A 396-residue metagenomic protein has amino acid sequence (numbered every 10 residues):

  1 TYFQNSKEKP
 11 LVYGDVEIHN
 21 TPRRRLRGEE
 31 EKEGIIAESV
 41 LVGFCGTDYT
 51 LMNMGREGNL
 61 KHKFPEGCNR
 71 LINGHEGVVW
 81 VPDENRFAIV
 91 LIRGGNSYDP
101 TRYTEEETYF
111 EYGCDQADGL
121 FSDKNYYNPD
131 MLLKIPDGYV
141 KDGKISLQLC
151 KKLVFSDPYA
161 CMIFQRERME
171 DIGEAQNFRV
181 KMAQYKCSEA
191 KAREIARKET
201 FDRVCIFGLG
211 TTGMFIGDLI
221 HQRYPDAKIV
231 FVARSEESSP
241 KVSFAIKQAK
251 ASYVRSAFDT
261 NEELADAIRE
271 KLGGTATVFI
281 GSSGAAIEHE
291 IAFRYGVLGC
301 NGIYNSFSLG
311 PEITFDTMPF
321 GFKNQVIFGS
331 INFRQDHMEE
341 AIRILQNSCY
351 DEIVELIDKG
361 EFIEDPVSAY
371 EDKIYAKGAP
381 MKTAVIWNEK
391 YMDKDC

Functional and structural regions predicted by a protein language model:
R24-G43, R56-R102, D118-G119, M131 (+1 more regions): Glycine-rich beta-strand-centered segment in the early N-terminal region that forms part of a ligand/cofactor-binding
E33, G173, E262-D266, G274 (+2 more regions): C-terminal hydrophobic helical "lid"/dimerization subdomain of Rossmann-like NAD(P)H-dependent oxidoreductases
G94-R203: NAD(P)H dinucleotide-binding glycine-rich loop of Rossmann-like/cofactor-binding domains, especially the beta1-alpha1
P158, G208-T211: Glycine-rich Rossmann-fold phosphate-binding loop(s) that bind the pyrophosphate of adenine dinucleotide cofactors
G173-F207, H221-Y224, V230, S239-V326 (+1 more regions): Glycine-rich cofactor phosphate-binding loops and adjacent beta1-alpha1 units of small-molecule cofactor enzyme domains
L209, V232-R234, F307-L309, N332 (+1 more regions): Cofactor-binding loop segments of dinucleotide-utilizing enzymes, especially the Rossmann-like FAD- and NAD(P)+-binding
T212, E237: Hydrophobic/small residue at the entry helix of a nucleotide-binding pocket
G302-N305, F315-E355: Rossmann-fold dehydrogenase core element
